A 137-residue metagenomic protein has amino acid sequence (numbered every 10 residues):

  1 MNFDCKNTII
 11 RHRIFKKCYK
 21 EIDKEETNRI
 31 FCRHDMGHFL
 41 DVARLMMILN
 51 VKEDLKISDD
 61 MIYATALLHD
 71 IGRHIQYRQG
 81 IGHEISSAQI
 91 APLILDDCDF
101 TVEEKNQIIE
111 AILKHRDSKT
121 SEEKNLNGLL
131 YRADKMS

Functional and structural regions predicted by a protein language model:
M1-S137: Metal-dependent phosphohydrolase cores
